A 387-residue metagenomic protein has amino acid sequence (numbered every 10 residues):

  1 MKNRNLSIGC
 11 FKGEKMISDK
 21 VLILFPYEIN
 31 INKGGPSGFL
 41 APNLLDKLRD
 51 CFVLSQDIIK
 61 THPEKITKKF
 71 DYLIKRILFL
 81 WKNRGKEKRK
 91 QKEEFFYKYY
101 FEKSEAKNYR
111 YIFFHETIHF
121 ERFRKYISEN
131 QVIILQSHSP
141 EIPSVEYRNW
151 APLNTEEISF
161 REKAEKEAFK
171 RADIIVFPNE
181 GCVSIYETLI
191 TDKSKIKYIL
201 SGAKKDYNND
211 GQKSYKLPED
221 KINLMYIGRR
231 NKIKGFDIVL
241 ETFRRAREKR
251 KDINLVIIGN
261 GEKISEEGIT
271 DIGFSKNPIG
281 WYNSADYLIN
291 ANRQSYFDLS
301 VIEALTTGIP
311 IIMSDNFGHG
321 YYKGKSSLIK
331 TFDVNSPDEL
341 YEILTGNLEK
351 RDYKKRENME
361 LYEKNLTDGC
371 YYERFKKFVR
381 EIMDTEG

Functional and structural regions predicted by a protein language model:
K90-F95, E349-R380: A charged, aromatic-enriched C-terminal amphipathic alpha-helix characteristic of glycosyltransferases across folds
F101-K103, E141, L153-I175: Membrane-proximal helix-turn-helix segments that form the acceptor-binding/catalytic region of lipid-linked
Y111-F113, Y126-A151, T155: Active-site proximal beta-strand in glycosyltransferases
E141, C182, I199-N209, E262: Short beta-strand->alpha-helix junction loop in the catalytic core of nucleotide-activated group-transfer enzymes
E187, L200-K221: Acidic anion/phosphate-binding donor-loop and adjacent secondary structure in glycosyltransferase catalytic cores
K216-K234, L240-F243: Conserved donor-binding/catalytic core segment of Leloir-type glycosyltransferases
R293: Aromatic "clamp/platform" in nucleotide-sugar-dependent glycosyltransferases that forms part of the donor/acceptor
P310-S314: Short hydrophobic beta-strand element within catalytic cores of glycosyltransferases and related nucleotide-activated
